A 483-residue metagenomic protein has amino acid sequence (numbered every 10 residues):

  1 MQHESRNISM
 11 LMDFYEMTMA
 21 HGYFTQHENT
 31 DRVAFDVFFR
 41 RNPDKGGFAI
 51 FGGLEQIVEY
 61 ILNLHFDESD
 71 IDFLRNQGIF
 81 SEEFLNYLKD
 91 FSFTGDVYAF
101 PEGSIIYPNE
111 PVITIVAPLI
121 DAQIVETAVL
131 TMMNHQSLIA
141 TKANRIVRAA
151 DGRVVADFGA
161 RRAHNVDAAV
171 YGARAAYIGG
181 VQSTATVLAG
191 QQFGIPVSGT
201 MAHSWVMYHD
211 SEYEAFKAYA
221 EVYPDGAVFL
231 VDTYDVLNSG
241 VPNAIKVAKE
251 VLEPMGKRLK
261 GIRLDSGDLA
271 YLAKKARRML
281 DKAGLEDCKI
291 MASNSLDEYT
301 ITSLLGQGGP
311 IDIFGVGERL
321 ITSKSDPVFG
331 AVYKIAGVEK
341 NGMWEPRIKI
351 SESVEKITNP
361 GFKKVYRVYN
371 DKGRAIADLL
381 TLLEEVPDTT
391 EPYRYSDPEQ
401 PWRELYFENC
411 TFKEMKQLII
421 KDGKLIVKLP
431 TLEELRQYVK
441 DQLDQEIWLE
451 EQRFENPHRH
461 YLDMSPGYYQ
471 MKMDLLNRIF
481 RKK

Functional and structural regions predicted by a protein language model:
M1-R32, R41-P43, I79-F80, L85-T94 (+6 more regions): Buried, small/hydrophobic-residue-enriched core segments of structured protein domains
Q2-D31, D44-G46, L296-K483: Gly/Ser/Thr/Ala-enriched C-terminal appendages of enzymes
V33-K89: N-terminal, Lys/Arg-enriched amphipathic/low-complexity engagement segments that precede the first folded domain
A34-D36, T94, V155, V332 (+1 more regions): A residue-level signal for beta-strand positions that form part of recognition/binding surfaces within mature
E59-N63, A99-P101, I106: An N-terminal, globular interaction/scaffold subdomain
D72-F73, T141-R145, G159, E451-H458: Short coil/turn segments at secondary-structure boundaries
G256-K257, L285-C288, I313: Non-catalytic interaction surface on structured domains
R263-G267, C288-L296, F314-R319: Glycine-rich beta-strand-to-loop/alpha-helix junction loops that act as flexible
